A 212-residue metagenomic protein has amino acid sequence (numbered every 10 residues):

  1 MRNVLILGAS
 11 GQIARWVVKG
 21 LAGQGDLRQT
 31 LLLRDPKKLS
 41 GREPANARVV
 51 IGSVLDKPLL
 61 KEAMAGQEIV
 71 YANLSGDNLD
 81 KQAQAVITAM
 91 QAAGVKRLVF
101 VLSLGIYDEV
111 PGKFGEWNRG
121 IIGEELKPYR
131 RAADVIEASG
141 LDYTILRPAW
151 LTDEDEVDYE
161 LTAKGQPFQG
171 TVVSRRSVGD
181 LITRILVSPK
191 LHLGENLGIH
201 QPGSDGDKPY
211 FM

Functional and structural regions predicted by a protein language model:
R2-Q24: N-terminal Rossmann NAD(P)H-binding glycine-rich loop of SDR-like oxidoreductase domains
V4-L5, L31, P36-A92, V187: NAD(P)H-binding glycine-rich loop region in Rossmannoid oxidoreductase-like domains and their noncatalytic homologs
L7-Q12, V135, D153-D155, Y159-M212: Active-site-lining helix/loop region of Rossmann-like oxidoreductase modules
S10, D35, L104: Residues in the short beta-alpha loop(s) of Rossmann-like NAD(P)-binding domains
K19-G23, T88, A138, R184-V187: Short, well-ordered alpha-helices that flank and scaffold nucleotide-derived cofactor binding pockets
G25-Q29, H192: A generic structural motif
Q29-L31, L146: Short beta-strand "acidic-cap" motif of Rossmann-like dinucleotide-binding folds
G76-T162: Glycine-/Pro-rich loop/turn segments that contact NAD(P) or position catalytic residues in Rossmann-like domains
